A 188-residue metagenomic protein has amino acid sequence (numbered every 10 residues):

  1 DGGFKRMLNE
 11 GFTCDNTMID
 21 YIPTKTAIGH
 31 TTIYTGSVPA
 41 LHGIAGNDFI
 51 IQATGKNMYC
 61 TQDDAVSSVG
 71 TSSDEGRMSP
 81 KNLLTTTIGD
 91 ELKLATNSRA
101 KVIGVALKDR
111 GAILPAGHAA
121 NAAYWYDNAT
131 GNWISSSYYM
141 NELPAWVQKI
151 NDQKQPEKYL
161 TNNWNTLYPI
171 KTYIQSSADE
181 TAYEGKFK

Functional and structural regions predicted by a protein language model:
G2-L41, K101-A106: Short, structured active-site-proximal loop/turn typified by the sulfatase FGly-forming signature C/S-X-P-X-R
V38, G46-K188: His/Asp/Glu-rich, glycine-adjacent segments that coordinate divalent cations and/or stabilize oxyanion chemistry on
